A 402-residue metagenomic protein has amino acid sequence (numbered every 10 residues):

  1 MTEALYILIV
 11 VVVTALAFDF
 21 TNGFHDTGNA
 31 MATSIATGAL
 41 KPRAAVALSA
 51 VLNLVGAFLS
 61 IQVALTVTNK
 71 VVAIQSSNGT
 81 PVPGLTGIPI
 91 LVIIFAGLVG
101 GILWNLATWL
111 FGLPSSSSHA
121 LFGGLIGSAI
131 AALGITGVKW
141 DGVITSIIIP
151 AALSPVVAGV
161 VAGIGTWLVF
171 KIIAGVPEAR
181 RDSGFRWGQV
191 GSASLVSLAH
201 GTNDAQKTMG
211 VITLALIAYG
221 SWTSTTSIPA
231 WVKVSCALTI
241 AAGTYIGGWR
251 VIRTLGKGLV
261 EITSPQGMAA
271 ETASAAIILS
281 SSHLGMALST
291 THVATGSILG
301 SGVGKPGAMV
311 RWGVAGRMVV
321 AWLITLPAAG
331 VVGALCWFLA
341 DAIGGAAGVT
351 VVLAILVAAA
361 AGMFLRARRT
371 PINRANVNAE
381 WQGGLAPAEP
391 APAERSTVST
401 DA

Functional and structural regions predicted by a protein language model:
M1-A402: Multi-pass alpha-helical transmembrane bundle typical of ion/small-solute transporters and intramembrane aspartyl
